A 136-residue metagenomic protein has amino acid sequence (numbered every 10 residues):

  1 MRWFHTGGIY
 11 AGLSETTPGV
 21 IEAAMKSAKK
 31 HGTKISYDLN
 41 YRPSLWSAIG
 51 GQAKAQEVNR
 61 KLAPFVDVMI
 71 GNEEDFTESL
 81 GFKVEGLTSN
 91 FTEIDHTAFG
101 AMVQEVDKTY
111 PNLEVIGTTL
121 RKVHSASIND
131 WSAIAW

Functional and structural regions predicted by a protein language model:
M1-W136: Ribokinase/PfkB-type carbohydrate-kinase core domain
